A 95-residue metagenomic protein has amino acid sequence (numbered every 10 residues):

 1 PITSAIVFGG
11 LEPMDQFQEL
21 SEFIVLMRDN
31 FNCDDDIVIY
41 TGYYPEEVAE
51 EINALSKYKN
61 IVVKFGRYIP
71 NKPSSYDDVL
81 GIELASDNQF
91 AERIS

Functional and structural regions predicted by a protein language model:
P1-I39, Y44-N53: Conserved Radical SAM active-site core
F31-D36, G42-S95: Auxiliary Fe-S-binding modules of radical SAM enzymes
